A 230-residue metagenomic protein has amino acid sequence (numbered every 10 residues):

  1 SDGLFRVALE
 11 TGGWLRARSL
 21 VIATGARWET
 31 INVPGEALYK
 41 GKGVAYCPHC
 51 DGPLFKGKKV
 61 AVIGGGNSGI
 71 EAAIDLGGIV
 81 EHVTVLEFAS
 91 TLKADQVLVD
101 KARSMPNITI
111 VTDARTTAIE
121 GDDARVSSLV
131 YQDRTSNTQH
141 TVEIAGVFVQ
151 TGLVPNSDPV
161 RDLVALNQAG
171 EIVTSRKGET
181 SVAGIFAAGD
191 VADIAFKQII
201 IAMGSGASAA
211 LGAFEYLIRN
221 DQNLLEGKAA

Functional and structural regions predicted by a protein language model:
S1-L9, W14-A17, I22, G78-R176 (+1 more regions): A Rossmann-like FAD-binding core segment of flavoenzymes
S19, K42, G57-K59: Nucleotide donor/acceptor-binding cores
R27, N32, L38-L54, E143-I201 (+2 more regions): FAD-site-proximal beta/loop scaffold in flavoenzymes
G64-G66: Glycine-rich Rossmann-fold phosphate-binding loop(s) that bind the pyrophosphate of adenine dinucleotide cofactors
G69-I70: N-terminal Rossmann-fold NAD(P) dinucleotide-binding loop
